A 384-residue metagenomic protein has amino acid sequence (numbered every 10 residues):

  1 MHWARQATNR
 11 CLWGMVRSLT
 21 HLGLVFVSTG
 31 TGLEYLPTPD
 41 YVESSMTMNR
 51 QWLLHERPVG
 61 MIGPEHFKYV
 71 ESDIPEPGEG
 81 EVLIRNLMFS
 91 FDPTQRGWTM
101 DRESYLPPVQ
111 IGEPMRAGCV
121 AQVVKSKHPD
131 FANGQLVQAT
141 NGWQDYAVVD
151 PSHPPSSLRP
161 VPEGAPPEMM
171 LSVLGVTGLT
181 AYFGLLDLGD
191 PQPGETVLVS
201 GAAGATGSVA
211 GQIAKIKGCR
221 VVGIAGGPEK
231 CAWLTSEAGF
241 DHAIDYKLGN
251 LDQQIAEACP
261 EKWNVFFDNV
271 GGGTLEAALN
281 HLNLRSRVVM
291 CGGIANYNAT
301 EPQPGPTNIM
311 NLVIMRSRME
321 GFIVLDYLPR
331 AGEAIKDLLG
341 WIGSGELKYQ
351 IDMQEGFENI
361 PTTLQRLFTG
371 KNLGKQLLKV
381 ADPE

Functional and structural regions predicted by a protein language model:
T47-N49, E346-M353, P361-E384: C-terminal capping/lid region of NAD(P)-dependent oxidoreductase domains
D73-F91, M100-W143: Glycine-rich beta-strand-centered segment in the early N-terminal region that forms part of a ligand/cofactor-binding
M115-Q122, P129-G201: NAD(P)H dinucleotide-binding glycine-rich loop of Rossmann-like/cofactor-binding domains, especially the beta1-alpha1
D145, G226-W233, P304-I309: Short, glycine/polar-rich helix-capping loops at beta-to-alpha or helix-loop-helix junctions that flank or form
L171-L248: Mid-domain Rossmann-like dinucleotide-binding core that forms the NAD(H)/NADP(H) cofactor-binding site
T235, G273-L347, V380-E384: Glycine-rich phosphate-binding loop and adjacent beta-alpha segment of Rossmann(oid) nucleotide-cofactor-binding
L251-P260: Short amphipathic alpha-helix with an adjacent loop that forms part of the alpha/beta core around
